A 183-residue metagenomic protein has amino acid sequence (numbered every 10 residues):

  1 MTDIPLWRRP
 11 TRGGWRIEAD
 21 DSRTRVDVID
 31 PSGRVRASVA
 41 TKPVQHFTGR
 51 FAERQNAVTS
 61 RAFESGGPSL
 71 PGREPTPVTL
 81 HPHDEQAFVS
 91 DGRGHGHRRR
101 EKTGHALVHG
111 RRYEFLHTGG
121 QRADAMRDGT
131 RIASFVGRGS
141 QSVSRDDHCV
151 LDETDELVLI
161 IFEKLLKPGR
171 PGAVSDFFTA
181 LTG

Functional and structural regions predicted by a protein language model:
M1-R36, T118-G183: Low-complexity or membrane-interfacial segments used for flexible interactions
I29, H81-P82, L107, M126: A general beta-strand register signal
V35-D91: A glycine-rich, hydrophobic loop/mini-helix early in the fold
D84-E85, G110, G129: Residue-level detection of beta-strand-connecting loop/turn positions
D91-G92, L116-G119: A short secondary-structure junction signal
G94-G96: Surface-exposed, interaction-prone regions used to assemble/regulate multi-protein complexes
R99, T103-H105, D124: Basic, ligand-binding patches in group-transfer machinery, especially extracytoplasmic/periplasmic segments
H105, E114-L116: Phosphate/anion-contacting hairpin/loop surfaces
